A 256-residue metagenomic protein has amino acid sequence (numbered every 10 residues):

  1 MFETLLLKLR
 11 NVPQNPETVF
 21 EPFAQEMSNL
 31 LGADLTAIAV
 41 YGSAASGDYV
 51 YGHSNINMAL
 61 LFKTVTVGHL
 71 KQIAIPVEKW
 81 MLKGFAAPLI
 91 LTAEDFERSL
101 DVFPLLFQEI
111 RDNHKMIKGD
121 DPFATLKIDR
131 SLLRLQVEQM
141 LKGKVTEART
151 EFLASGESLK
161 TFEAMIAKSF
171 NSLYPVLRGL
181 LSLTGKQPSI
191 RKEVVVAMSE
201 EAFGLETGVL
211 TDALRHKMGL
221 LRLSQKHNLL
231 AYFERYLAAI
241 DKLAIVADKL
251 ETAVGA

Functional and structural regions predicted by a protein language model:
M1-A39: Helical scaffold of the NTase/Pol beta-like nucleotidyltransferase catalytic core
F2-N15, L70, I75-A164, A256: Conserved NTP/Mg2+-binding pocket subregion across the NTase superfamily
F20, K127, S131-A256: Conserved nucleotidyltransferase catalytic core and NTase-mimicking acidic/glycine-rich helix/loop elements in nucleic
L35, T66, G84-F85, K118 (+2 more regions): Secondary-structure boundary/capping signal
I38-I75, A87-L91: Catalytic metal-binding acidic patch
